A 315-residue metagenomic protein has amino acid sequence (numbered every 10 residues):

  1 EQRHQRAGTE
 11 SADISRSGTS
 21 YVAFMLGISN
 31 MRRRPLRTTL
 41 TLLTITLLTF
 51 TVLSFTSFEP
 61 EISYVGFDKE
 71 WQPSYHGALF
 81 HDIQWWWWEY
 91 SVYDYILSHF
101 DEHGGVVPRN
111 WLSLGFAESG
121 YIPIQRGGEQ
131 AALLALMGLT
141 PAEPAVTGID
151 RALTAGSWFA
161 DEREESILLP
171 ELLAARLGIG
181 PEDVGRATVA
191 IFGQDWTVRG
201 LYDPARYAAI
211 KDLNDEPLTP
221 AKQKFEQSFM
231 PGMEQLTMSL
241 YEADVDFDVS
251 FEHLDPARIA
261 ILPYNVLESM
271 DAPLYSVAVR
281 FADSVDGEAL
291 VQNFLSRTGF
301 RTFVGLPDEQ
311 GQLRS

Functional and structural regions predicted by a protein language model:
E1-Q2: Hydrophobic alpha-helical segments
R6-T51: N-terminal Sec/SRP start-transfer signal
I28, R32, S63, R314-S315: Alpha-helical membrane-interface segments at transmembrane helix boundaries
L43-A135, P141-A142, A155-R163, A175-R176 (+1 more regions): Hydrophobic, regular-secondary-structure patches
K69, F281-S315: A cross-kingdom feature of multi-pass membrane systems that activates on extracytoplasmic/periplasmic
H76-A78, P273-V277: Short amphipathic alpha-helical segments
H81-W87, L201-R206, A278-G287: Structural beta->alpha junctions
A131-T140, G148-P273: Hydrophobic secondary-structure segments that place a key small or acidic residue at a functional site
